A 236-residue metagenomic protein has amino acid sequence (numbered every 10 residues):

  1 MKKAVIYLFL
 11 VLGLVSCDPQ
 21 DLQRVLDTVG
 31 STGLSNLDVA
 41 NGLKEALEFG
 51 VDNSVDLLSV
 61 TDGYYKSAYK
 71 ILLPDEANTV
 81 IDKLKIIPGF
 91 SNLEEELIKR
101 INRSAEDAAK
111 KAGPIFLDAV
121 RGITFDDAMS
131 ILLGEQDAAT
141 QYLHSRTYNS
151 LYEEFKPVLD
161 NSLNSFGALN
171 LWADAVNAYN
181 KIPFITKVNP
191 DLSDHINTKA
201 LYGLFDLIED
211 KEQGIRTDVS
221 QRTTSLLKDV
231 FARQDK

Functional and structural regions predicted by a protein language model:
M1-A4: Positively charged n-region of N-terminal signal peptides that target proteins for export
G13-S16: C-terminal motif of bacterial Sec signal peptides marking the signal peptidase cleavage site
Q23-R100: N-terminal Sec/ER secretory leader and immediately downstream segment of secreted/extracellular precursors
S54, T124, V219: Residue-level signature of catalytic and energy-coupling elements of molecular machines, predominantly ATP/GTP-dependent
L58, F90-S91, Q141-Y142, N164-D174: Alpha-helical transmembrane segments and their juxtamembrane interface "caps" in small multi-pass membrane proteins
E95-S162: Mid-length scaffold segments of soluble, non-membrane domains
S150, V158-L204: An amphipathic alpha-helical core segment
A200-K236: A cross-kingdom marker for long, charged
